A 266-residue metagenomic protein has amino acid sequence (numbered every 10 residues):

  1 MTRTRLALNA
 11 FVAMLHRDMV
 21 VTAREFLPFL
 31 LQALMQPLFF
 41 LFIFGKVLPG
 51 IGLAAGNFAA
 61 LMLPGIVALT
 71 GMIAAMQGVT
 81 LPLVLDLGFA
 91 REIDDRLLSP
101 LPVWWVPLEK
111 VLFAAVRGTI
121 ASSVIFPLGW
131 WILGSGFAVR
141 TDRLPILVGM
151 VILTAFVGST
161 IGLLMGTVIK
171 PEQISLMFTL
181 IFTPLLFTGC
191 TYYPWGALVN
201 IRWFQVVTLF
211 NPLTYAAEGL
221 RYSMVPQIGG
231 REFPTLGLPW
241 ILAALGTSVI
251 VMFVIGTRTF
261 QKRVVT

Functional and structural regions predicted by a protein language model:
M1-M35: Aromatic- and glycine-rich beta-strand/loop motifs that create alpha-glucan
T2-H16, P194-G230, L238-P239: Short hydrophobic, aromatic-rich alpha-helical segments embedded in or entering the lipid bilayer of multi-pass
A23, L27, K46-G56: Short, hydrophobic transmembrane alpha-helix segments
Q36-F44, A59-I132, F178, L186: Hydrophobic alpha-helical transmembrane segments of multi-pass membrane transport proteins
P37, L41-G45, E218-T266: Alpha-helical transmembrane segments of multi-pass membrane transporters/translocases
G45-P49, L69, L85, W130 (+6 more regions): Transmembrane helix-loop junction
L48, G166-F210, T214: Transmembrane helix segments
V103, L108-L180, G230, P234-G256: Alpha-helical transmembrane segments and their short interhelical loops
